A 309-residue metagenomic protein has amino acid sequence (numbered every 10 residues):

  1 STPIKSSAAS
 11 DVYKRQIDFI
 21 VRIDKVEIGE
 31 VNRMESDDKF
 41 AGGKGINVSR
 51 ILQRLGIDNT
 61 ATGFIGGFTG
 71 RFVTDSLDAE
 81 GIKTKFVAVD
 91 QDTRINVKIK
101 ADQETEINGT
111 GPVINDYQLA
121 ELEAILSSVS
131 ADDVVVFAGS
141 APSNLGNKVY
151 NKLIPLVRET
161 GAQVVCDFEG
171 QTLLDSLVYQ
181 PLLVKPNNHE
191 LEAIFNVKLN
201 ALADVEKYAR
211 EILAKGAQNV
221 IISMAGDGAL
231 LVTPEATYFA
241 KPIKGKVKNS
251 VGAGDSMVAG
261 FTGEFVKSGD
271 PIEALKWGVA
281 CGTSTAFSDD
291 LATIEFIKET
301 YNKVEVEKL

Functional and structural regions predicted by a protein language model:
S1-A9, Y13: Single conserved hydrophobic/aromatic residue that forms the stacking wall/gate of nucleotide- or nucleobase-binding
D24-G45: Short catalytic helix/loop segments, enriched in acidic residues and glycine and frequently bearing histidine
S49-D58, G263-S268: Alpha-helix C-terminal capping segments
R54-D133, Y301-L309: Conserved N-terminal subdomain of the carbohydrate kinase-like
E106-N108, D132-G139, D167, K185-E190: Short beta-strands and strand-loop turn motifs
A120-E123, G146-I154, N200-E206, A240-I243: Charged helix-capping and loop-helix junction motifs
N151-E235: Conserved phosphate/ATP/ADP-binding segment of small-molecule kinases
L202-L309: Conserved phosphate-binding/catalytic region of the ribokinase-like
